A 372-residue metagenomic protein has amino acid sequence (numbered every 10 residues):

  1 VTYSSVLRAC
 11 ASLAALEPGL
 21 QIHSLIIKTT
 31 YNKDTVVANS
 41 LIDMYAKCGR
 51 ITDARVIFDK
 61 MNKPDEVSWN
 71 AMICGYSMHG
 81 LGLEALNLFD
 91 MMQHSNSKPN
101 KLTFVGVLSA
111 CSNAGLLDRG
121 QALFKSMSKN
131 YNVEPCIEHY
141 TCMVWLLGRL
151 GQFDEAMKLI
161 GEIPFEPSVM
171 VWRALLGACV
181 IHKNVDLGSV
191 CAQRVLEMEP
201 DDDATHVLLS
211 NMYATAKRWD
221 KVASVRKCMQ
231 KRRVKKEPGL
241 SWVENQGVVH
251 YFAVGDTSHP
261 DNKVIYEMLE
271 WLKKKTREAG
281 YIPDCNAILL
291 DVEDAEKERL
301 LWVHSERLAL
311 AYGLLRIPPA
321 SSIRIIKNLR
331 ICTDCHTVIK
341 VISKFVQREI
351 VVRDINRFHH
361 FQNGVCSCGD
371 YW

Functional and structural regions predicted by a protein language model:
V1-W372: Terminal (and in a subset, N-terminal) low-complexity or junction segments at the ends of helical repeat RNA-binding
